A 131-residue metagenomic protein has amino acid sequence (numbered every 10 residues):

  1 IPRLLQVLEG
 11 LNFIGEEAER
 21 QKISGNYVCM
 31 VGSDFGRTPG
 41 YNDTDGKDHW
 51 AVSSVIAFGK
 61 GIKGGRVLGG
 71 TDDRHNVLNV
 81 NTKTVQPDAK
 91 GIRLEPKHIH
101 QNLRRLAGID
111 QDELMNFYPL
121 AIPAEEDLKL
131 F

Functional and structural regions predicted by a protein language model:
I1-F131: Feature marks hydrolase-like catalytic cores characterized by long aromatic- and Gly/Pro-rich stretches
